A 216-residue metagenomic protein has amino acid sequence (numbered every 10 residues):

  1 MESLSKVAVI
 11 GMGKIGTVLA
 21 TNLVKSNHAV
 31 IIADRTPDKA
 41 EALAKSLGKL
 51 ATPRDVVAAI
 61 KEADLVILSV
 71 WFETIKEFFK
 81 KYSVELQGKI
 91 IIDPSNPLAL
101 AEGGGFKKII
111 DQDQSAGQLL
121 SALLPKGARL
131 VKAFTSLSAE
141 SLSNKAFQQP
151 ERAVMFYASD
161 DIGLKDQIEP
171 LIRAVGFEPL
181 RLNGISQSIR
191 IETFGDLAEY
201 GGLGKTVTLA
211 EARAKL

Functional and structural regions predicted by a protein language model:
M1-K49: NAD(P)+-binding Rossmann beta1-loop-alpha1 motif at the extreme N-terminus of oxidoreductases
S3-K6, G88, R152: Phosphate-coordination loops involved in phosphoryl transfer and adenosine-cofactor binding
G48-A51, V56-I90, P94-G104: Rossmann-like NAD(P)-binding element
P53, I92, R129-A133, L180-G184: General beta-strand structural signal in soluble alpha/beta enzymes
Y82-G88, L123-P125, Q148-Q149: Short, conserved loop/helix-junction motifs that constitute active-site signature segments in enzyme catalytic cores
S95-E140, N144-A146: Rossmann-fold NAD(P)-binding glycine/threonine-rich loop
R152-L216: Active-site-lining helix/loop region of Rossmann-like oxidoreductase modules
